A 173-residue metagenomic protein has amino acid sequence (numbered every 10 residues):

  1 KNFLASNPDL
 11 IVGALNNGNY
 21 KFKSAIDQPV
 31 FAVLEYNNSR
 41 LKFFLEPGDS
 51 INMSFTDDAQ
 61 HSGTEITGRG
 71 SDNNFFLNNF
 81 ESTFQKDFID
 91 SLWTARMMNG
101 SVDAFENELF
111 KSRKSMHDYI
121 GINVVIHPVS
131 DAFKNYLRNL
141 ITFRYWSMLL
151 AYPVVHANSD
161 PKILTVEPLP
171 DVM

Functional and structural regions predicted by a protein language model:
K1-A132: A non-transmembrane, solvent-exposed segment enriched in polar/low-complexity residues
R138-M173: Extended amphipathic alpha-helical segments with heptad-repeat/coiled-coil character used for oligomerization, fusion
